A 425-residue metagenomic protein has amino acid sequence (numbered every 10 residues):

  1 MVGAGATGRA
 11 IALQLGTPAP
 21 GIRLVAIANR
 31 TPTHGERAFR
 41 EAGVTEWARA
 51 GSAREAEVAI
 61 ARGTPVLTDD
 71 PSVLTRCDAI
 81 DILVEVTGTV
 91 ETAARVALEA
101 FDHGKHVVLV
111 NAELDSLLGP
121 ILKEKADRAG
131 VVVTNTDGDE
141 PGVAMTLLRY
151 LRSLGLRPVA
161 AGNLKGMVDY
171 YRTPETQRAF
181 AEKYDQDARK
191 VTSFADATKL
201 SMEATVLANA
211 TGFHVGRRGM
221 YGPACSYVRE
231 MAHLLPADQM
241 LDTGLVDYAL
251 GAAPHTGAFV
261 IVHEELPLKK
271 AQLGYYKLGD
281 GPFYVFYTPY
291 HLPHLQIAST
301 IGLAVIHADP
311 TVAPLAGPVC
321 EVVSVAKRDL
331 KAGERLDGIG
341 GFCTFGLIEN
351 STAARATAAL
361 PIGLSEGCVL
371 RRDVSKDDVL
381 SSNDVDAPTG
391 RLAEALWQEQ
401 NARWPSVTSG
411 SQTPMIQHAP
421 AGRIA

Functional and structural regions predicted by a protein language model:
M1-E99: N-terminal glycine-/serine-/threonine-rich beta1-alpha1-beta2 phosphate-ribose binding loop of Rossmann-like
A4, R30, S72, G88-T89 (+5 more regions): Short, ordered loop/turn segments at secondary-structure junctions
Q14, E99-A100, K125, Y150 (+1 more regions): Hydrophobic/aromatic ligand-binding patch that stacks against planar heteroaromatic rings of cofactors or nucleotides
F39-R40, G119-L122, M145-L148, N163 (+4 more regions): Short acidic, glycine/serine/threonine-rich loops at helix termini
T87, E91-H103, V110-V131, D137: Rossmann-fold NAD(P)-binding glycine/threonine-rich loop
A126-G130, T134-K199: Rossmann-like NAD(P)H-binding beta-loop-alpha module
F180-I424: C-terminal catalytic/substrate-binding lobe primarily of soluble NAD(P)-dependent oxidoreductases
